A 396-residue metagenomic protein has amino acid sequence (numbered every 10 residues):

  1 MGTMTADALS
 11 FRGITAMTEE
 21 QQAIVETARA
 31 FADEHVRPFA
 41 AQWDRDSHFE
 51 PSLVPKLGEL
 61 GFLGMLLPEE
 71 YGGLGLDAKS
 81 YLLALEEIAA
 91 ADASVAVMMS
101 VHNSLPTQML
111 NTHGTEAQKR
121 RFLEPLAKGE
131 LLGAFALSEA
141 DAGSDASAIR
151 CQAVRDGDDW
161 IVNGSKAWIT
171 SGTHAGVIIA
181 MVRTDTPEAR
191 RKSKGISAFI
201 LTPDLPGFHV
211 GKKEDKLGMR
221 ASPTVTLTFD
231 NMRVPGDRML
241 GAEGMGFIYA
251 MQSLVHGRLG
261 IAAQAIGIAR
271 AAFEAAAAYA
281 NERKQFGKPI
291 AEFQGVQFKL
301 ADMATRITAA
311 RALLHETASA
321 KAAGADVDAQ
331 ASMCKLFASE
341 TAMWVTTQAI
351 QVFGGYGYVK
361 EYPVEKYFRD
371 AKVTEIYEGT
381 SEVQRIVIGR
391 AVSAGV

Functional and structural regions predicted by a protein language model:
M1-V101, H113-Q118, P125-G129, G143 (+4 more regions): Alpha-helical interface subdomain recognition
G61, L85-A89, V182-R183, L201-P206 (+1 more regions): Short Ser/Thr-interspersed hydrophobic loop/turn segments at strand-loop and sheet-helix junctions that line or gate
L76-D77, D145-S147, S171-G176, R190-K194 (+2 more regions): Short glycine/proline-enriched turns and hinge-like loops at secondary-structure junctions
M99, L126, D141-S144, W168-S171 (+2 more regions): Short Gly/Pro-enriched turn/cap motifs at secondary-structure boundaries
G129-L137, M181: A short, Trp-centered hydrophobic/proline-enriched beta-strand micro-motif
A148, D204-P235: Flexible, small-/acidic-enriched active-site or ligand-binding loops
N163-V210: A short core secondary-structure module
D230-Y249: Long, acidic (Asp/Glu-rich), low-complexity accessory segments flanking structured domains
